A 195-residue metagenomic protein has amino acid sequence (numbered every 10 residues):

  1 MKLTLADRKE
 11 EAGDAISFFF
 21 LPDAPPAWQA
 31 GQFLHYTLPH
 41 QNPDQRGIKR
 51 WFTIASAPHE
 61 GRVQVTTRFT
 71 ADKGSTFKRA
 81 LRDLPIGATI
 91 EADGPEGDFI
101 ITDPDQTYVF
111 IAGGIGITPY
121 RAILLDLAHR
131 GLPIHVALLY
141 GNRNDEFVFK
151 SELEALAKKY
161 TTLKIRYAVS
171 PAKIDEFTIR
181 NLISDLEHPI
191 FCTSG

Functional and structural regions predicted by a protein language model:
M1-A88, N142-N144, E154, S170-P171: Ferredoxin-reductase
G61, T66, K73-G195: FNR/FR-type flavoprotein reductase catalytic core
